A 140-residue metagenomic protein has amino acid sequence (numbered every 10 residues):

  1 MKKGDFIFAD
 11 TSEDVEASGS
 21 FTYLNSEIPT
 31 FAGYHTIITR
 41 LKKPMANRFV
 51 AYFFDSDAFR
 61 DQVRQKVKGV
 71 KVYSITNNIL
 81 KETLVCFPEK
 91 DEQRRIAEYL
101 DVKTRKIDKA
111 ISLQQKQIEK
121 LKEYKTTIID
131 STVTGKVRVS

Functional and structural regions predicted by a protein language model:
M1-D55, S74-T76: A short beta-sheet element
T22-Y23, K66-G69: Short amphipathic beta-strand starts and helix->beta connectors
P29-T36, K68-R94: A short glycine-rich beta-alpha junction/loop motif
Y34-I37, R48, K81-E82, R105 (+1 more regions): Positions in alpha-helical segments
Y52, Q65-K66: Short, positively charged
F59-V63: Periplasmic-binding protein-like
F87-S140: Amphipathic alpha-helical coiled-coil/heptad-repeat segments
